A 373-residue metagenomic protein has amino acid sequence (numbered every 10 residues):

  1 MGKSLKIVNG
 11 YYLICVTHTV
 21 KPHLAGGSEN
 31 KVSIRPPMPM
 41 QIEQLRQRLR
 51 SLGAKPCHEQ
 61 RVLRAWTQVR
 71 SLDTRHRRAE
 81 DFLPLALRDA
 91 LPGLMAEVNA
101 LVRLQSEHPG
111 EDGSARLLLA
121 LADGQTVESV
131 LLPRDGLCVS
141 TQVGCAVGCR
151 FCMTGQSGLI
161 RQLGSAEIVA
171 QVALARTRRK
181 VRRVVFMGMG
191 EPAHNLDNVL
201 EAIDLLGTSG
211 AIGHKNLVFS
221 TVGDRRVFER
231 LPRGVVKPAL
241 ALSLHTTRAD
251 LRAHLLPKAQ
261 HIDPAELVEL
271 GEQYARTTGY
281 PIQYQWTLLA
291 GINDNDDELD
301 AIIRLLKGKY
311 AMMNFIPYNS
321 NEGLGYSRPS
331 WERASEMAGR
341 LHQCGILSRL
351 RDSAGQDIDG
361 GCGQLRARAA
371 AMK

Functional and structural regions predicted by a protein language model:
K3-Q125, E272-Y280, L288-K373: Auxiliary Fe-S-binding modules of radical SAM enzymes
T126-V130: A short loop-to-beta-strand scaffold at the N-terminal edge of the catalytic core in hydrolase folds
L131-L132, N198: Residue-level structural signal for beta-strand termini and adjacent loop
L132-A166, L174: Canonical Radical SAM [4Fe-4S] cluster-binding loop centered on the CxxxCxxC motif and its immediate flanking residues
A146, D224-R226, R248-A249, G355-D359: Alpha-helix N-cap/helix-start and coil->helix boundary motif
R176-R183, G188-S348: Conserved AdoMet/S-adenosylmethionine-binding subsite of the radical SAM
